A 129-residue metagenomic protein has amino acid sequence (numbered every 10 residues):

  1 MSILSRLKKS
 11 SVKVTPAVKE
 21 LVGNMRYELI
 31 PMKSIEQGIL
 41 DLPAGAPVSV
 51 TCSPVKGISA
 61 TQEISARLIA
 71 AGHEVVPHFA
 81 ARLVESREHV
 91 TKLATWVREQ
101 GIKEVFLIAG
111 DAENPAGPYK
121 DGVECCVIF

Functional and structural regions predicted by a protein language model:
S2-L4, K8-F129: Active-site beta->alpha loop and helix N-cap motifs at the rims of alpha/beta catalytic domains
